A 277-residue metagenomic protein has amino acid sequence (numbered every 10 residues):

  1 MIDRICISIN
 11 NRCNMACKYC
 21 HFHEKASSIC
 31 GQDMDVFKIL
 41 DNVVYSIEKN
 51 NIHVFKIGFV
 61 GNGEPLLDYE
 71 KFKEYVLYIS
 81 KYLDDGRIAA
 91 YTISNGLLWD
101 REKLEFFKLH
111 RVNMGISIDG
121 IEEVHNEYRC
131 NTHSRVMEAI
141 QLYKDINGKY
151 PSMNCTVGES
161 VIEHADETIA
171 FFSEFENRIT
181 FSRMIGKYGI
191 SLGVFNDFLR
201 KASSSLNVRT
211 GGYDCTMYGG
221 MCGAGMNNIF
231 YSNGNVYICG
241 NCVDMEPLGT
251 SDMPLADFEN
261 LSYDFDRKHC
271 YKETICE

Functional and structural regions predicted by a protein language model:
I2-K38: Canonical Radical SAM [4Fe-4S] cluster-binding loop centered on the CxxxCxxC motif and its immediate flanking residues
C17, I116, G234: Conserved, mostly hydrophobic/aromatic
I39-V60, D68-R183: Radical SAM/AdoMet-radical enzyme domain recognition
G63: Acidic beta-to-alpha connecting loop that harbors the catalytic carboxylate
K108, T168, F198-Y218: Hydrophobic, well-ordered secondary-structure segments that either form specific early membrane-associated helices used
V124-Y128, I190, L248: Short, charged, surface-exposed secondary-structure boundary motifs
R178-D197, G211-M221, E246: Flexible glycine/acidic-rich beta-alpha junction loops that bind and position SAM and/or redox cofactors in anaerobic
N207-E277: Accessory C-terminal segments flanking Radical SAM cores
